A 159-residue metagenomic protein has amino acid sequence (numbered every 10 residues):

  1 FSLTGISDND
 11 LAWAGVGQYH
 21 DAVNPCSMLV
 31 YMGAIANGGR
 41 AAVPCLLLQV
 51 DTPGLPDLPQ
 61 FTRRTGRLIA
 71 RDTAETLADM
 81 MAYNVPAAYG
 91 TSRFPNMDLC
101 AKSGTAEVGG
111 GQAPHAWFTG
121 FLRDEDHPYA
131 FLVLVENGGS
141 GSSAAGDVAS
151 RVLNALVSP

Functional and structural regions predicted by a protein language model:
F1-N137: Beta-lactam-recognizing serine transpeptidase/beta-lactamase-like catalytic domain environment
N24-V30, A144-R151: Short amphipathic alpha-helical face segments that pack within enzyme cores and frequently flank/anchor catalytic
I35, G138, S150-N154: Short, low-complexity, polar/charged sequence segments that are solvent-exposed and flexible
P56-R64, G146-P159: Short, gly/Ser/Thr-rich active-site loops of penicillin-recognizing serine hydrolases
I69, N137-V148: Short alpha-helix boundary/capping segments
